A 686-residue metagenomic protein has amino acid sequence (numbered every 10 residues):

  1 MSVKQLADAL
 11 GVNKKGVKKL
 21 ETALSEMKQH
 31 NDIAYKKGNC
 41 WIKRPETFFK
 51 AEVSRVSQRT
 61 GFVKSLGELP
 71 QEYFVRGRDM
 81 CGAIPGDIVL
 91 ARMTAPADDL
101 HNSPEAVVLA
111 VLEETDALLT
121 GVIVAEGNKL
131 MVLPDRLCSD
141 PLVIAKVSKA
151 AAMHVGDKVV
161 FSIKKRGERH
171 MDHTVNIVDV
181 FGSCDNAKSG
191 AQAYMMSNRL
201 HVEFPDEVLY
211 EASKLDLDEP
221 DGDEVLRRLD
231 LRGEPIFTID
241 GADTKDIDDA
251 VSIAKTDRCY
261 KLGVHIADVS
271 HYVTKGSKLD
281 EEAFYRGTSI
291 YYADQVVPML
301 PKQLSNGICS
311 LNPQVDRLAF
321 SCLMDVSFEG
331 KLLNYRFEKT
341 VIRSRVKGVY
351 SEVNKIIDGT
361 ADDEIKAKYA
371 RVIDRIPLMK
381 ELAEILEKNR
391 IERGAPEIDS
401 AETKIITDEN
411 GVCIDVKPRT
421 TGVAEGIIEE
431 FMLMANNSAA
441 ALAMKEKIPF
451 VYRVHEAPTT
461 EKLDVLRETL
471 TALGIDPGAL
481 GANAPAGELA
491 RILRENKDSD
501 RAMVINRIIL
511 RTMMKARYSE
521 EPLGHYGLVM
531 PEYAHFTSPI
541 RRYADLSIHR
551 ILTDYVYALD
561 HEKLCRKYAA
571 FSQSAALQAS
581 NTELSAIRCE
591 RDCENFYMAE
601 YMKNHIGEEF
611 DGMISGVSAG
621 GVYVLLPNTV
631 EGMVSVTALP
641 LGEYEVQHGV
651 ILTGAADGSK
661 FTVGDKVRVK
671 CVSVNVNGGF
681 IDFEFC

Functional and structural regions predicted by a protein language model:
M1-G263, S270-D316, K347, N354-I357 (+1 more regions): Charge-lined substrate channels and their catalytic hotspots, especially those that engage the 3′ end of RNA
K165-R166, A187, A193, S197-R199 (+2 more regions): Electropositive polyanion-binding surfaces
